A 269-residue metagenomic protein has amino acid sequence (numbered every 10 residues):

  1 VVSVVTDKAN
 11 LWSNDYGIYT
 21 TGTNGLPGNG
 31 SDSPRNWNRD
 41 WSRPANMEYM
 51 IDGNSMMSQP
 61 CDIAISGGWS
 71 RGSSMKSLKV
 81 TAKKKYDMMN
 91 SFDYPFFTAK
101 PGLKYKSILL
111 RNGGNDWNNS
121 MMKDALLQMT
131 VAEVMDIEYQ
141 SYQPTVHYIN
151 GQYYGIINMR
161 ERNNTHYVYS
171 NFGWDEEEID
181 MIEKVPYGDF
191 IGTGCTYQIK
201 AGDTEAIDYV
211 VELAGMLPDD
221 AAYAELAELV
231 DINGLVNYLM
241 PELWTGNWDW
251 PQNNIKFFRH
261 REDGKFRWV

Functional and structural regions predicted by a protein language model:
V1-V269: Phosphate/dinucleotide-binding and metal-coordinating scaffold of catalytic cores in nucleotide-dependent enzymes
